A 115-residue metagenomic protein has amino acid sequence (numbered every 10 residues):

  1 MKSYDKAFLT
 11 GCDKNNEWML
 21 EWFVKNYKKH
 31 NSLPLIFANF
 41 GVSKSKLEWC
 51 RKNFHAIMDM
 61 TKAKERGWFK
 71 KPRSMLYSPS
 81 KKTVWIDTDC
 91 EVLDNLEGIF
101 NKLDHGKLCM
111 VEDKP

Functional and structural regions predicted by a protein language model:
M1-P115: Glycosyltransferase catalytic domains, chiefly GT-A lineage
